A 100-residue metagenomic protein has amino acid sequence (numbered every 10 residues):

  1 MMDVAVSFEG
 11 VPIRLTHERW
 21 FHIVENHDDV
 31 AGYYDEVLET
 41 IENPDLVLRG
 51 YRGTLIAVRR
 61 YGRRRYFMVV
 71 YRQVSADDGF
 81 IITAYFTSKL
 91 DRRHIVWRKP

Functional and structural regions predicted by a protein language model:
M1-P100: Ribonuclease/tRNase effector modules and their secretory precursors
